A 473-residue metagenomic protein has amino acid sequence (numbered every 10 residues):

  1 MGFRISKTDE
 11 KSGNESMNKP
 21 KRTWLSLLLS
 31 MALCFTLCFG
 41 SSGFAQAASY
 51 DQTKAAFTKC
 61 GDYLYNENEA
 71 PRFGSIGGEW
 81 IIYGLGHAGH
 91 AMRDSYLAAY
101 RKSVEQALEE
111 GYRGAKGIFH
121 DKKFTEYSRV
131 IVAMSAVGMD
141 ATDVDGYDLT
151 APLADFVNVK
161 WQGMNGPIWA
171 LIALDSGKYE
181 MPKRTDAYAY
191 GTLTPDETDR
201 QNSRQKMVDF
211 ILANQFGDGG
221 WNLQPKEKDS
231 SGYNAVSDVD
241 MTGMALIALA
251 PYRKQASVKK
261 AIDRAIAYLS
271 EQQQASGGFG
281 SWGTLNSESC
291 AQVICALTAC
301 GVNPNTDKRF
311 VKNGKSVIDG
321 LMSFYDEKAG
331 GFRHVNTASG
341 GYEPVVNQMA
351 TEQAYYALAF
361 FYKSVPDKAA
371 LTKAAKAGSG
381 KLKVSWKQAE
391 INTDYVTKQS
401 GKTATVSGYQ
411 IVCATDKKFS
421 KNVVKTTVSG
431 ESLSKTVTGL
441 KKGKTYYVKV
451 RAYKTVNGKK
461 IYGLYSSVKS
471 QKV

Functional and structural regions predicted by a protein language model:
K11, E15-L29: Bacterial N-terminal signal peptides that target proteins for export
L28-G40: Bacterial N-terminal signal peptides
C38-Q52: Sec-dependent signal peptide cleavage junction
N66-R93, G117-T142, V159-D209, A213-A261 (+3 more regions): An alpha-helical repeat/solenoid feature that recognizes helix-turn-helix modules
V365-T403, K442, K459-V473: Pro/Thr/Ser/Gly-rich low-complexity, intrinsically disordered linker/stalk tracts
I391-K425: Extracellular low-complexity, O-glycosylation-prone stalks/linkers
E431-K435: Short S/T/G- and acidic-enriched coil/turn segments that sit immediately N-terminal to beta-strands in beta-sandwich
V437-G458: Beta-strand-rich modules
